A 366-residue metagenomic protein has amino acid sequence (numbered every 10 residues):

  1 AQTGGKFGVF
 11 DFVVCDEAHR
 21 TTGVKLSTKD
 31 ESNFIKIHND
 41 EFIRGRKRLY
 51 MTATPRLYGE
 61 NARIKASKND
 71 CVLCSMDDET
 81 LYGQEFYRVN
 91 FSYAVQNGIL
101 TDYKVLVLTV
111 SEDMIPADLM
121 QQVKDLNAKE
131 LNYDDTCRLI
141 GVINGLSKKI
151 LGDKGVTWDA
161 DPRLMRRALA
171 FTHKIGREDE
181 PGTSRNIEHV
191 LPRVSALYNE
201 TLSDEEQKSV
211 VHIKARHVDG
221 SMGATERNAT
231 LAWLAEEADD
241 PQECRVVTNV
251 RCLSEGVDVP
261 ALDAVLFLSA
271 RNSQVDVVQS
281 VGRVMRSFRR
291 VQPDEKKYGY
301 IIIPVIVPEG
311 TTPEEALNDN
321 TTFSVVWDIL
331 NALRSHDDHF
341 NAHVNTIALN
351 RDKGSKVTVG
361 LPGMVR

Functional and structural regions predicted by a protein language model:
A1, E17, M51-R56, K174 (+2 more regions): A short beta-strand-to-loop transition that corresponds to the Sensor-1 phosphate-sensing loop of AAA+ P-loop ATPases
A1-G8, K29-E31, N127-N249, R271 (+1 more regions): Conserved C-terminal RecA-like helicase domain
T3-Y50, T54-R56: SF2 helicase catalytic motif II
V9-F10, I43-K47, Y82-Q84, L100-K104 (+3 more regions): Short glycine-/polar-rich loops that comprise or flank the Walker A/P-loop and associated switch/sensor motifs
T21, V218-H343: Conserved RecA-like P-loop NTPase helicase motor core
E41, D77-L81, V95-N97, T201-H212 (+1 more regions): Short, conserved catalytic or adaptor-binding loops enriched in Gly and charged residues
K47, E60-Y198, G360: Interdomain helical connector at the RecA1-RecA2 junction of SF1/SF2 helicase-like NTPases
D134-R138, V142-A160, P308-R366: Long, largely alpha-helical accessory region at the distal end of helicase-like NTP-driven motors
